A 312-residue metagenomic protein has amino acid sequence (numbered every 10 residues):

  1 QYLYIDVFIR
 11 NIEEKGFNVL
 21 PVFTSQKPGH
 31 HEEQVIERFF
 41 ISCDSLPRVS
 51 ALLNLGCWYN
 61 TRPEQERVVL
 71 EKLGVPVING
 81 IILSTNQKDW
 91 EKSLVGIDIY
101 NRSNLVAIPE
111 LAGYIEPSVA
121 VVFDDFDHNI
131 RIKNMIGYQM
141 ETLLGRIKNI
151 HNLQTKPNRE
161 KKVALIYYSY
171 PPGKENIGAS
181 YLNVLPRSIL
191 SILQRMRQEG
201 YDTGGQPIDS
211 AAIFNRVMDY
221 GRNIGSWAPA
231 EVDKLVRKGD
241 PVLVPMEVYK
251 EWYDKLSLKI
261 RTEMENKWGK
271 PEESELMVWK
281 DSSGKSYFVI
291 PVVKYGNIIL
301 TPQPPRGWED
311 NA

Functional and structural regions predicted by a protein language model:
Q1-A312: An N-terminal assembly and electron-transfer interface module characteristic of large anaerobic redox and radical
